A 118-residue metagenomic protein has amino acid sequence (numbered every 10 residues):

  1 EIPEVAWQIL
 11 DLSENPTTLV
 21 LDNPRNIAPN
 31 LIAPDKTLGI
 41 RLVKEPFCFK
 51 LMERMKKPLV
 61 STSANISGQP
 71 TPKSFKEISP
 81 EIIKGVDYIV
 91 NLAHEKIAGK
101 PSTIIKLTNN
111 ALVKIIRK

Functional and structural regions predicted by a protein language model:
E1-K118: Active-site-adjacent structural elements in enzyme catalytic cores
